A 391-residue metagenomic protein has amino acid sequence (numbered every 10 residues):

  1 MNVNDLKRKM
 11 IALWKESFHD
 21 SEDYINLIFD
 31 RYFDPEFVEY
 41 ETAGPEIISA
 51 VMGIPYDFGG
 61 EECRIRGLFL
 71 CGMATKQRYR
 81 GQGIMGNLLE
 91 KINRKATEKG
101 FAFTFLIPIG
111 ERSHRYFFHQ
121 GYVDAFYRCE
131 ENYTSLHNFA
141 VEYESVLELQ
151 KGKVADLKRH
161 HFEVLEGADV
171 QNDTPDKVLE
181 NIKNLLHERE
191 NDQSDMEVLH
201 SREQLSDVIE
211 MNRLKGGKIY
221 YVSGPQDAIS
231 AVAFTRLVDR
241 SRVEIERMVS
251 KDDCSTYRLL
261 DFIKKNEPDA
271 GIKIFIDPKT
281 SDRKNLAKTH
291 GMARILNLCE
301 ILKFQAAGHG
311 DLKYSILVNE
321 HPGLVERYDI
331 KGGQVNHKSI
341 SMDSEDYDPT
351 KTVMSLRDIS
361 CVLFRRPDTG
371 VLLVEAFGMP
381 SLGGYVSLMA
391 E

Functional and structural regions predicted by a protein language model:
V3-M73, L186-K251: A conserved beta-strand-loop-helix scaffold within acyl/acetyltransferase catalytic domains
A50-D57, E61-G83, I92-T104, P108: Basic, Lys/Arg-rich alpha-helical nucleic-acid-recognition elements, primarily the DNA-binding modules of transcription
P55, I109, R115-L149, S241 (+2 more regions): Active-site/acyl-donor-binding loops of N-acyltransferases
Y79-K91, C254-I263: Conserved acetyl-CoA pyrophosphate-binding loop and the N-cap/start of the following alpha-helix in GNAT-like
M85, I92-F101, R112-S113, Q120 (+3 more regions): Long alpha-helical, hydrophobic tracts
K99-F101, G217, E267-I272: Short, high-confidence coil segments that cap the C-terminus of an alpha-helix and link into the following beta-strand
F126-R247, D253, K303-G310: Amide-forming acyltransferase catalytic core, primarily the GNAT-like/NAT-type and related acyltransferase folds
